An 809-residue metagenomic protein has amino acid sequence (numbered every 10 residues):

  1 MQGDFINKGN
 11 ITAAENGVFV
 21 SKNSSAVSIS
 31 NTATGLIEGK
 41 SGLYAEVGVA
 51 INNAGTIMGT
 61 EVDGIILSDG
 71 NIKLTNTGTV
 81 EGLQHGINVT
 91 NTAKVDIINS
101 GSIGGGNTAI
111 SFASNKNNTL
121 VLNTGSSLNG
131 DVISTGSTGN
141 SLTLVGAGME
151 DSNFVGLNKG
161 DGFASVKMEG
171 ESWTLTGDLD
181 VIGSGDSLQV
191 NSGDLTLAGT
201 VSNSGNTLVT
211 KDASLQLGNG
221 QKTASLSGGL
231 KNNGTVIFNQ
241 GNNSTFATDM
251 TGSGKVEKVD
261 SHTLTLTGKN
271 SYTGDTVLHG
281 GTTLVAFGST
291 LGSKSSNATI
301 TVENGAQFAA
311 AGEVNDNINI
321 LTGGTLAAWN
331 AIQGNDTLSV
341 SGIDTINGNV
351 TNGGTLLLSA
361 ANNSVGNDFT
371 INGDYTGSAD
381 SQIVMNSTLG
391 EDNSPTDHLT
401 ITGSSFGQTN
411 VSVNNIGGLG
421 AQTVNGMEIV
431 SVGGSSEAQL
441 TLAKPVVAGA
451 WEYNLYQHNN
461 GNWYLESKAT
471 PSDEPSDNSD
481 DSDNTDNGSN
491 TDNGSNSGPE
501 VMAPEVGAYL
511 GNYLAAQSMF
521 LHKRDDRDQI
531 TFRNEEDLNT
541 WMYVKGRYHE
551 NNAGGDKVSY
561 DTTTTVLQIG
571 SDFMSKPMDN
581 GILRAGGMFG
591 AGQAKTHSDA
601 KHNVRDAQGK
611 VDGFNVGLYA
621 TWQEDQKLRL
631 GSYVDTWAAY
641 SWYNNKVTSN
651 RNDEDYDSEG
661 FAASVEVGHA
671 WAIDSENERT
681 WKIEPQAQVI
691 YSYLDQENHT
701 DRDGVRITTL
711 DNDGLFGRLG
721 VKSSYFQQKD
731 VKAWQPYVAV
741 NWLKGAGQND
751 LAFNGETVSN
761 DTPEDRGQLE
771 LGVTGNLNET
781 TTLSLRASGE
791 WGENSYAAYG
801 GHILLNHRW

Functional and structural regions predicted by a protein language model:
F5, I29, I51, L74 (+9 more regions): Membrane-embedded beta-strands of outer-membrane beta-barrel proteins, especially the hydrophobic/small aromatic
E15-F19, K40-Y44, V62-I66, Q84-N88 (+6 more regions): Structural detector of coil-to-beta-strand junctions
G48, E535-D537, M578-I582, K627-G631 (+4 more regions): Strand-connecting loop/turn motifs
G55, G78, G101, F573-S575 (+7 more regions): Residue-level signature of outer-membrane beta-barrel architecture
N88, I98-N107, S111, T135-G220 (+7 more regions): Extracellular beta-solenoid/beta-roll
N484-S675, A787-S788, E793-S795: Outer membrane beta-barrel translocator domains of Type V secretion systems
T540-M542, L583-G587, V616, L630-A638 (+7 more regions): Transmembrane beta-strands of outer-membrane beta-barrel proteins
F614-G617, R702, R706-W809: Outer membrane beta-barrel transmembrane domains
